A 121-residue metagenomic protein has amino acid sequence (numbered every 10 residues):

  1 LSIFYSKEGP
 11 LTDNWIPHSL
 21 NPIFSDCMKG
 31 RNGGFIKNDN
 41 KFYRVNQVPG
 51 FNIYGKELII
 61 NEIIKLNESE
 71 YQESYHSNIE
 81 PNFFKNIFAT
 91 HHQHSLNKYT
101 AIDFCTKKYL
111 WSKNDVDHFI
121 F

Functional and structural regions predicted by a protein language model:
L1-F121: Carbohydrate-active catalytic/glycan-binding domains of CAZyme proteins, especially the secreted or lumenal ectodomains
